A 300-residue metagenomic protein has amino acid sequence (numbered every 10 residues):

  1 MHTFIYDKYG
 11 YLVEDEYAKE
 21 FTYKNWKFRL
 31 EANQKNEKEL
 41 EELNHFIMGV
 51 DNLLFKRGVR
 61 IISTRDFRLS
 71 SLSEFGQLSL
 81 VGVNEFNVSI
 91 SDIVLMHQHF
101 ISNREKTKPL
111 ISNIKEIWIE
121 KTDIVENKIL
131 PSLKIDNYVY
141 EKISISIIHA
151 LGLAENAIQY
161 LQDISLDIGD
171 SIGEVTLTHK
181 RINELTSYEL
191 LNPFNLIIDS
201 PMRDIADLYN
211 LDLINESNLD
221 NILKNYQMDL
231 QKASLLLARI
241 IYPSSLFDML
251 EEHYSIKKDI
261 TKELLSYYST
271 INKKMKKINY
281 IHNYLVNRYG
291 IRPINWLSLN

Functional and structural regions predicted by a protein language model:
M1-W26, Q34: ATP-binding glycine-rich phosphate-binding loop
Y11-D15, Q34, L110-L177, Y280 (+1 more regions): ATP-dependent phospho-/nucleotidyl transfer catalytic cores
Y23-K108: ATP-binding pocket architecture of kinase catalytic cores
I61, I158-I205: Active-site acidic catalytic loop and adjacent metal/ATP-binding pocket of ATP-dependent phosphoryl transfer enzymes
E74-V88, I124-K134, Y242-S266: A glycine-centered beta->alpha junction motif in the catalytic cores of kinase/phosphotransferase enzymes
S187-K232: Active-site Asp-x-Gly
L235-Y242: Central hydrophobic cores of alpha-helical transmembrane segments in multi-pass integral membrane proteins
F247-N300: ATP/Mg2+ or Mg2+-diphosphate-binding catalytic cores that bind nucleotide phosphates or diphosphates via glycine-rich
